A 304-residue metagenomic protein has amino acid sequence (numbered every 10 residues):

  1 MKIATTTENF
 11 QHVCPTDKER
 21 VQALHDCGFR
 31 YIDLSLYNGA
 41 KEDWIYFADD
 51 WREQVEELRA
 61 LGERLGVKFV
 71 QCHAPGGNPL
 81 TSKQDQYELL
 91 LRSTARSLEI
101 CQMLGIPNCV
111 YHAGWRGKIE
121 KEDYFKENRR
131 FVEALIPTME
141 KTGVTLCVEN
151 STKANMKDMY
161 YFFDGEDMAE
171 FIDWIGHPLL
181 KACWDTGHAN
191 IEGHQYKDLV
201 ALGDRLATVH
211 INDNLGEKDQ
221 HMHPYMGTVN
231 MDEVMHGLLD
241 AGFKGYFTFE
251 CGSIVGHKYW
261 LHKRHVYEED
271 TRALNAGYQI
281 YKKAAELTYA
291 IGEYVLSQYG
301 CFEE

Functional and structural regions predicted by a protein language model:
M1-T7, C14-G28, E63, G105 (+1 more regions): Histidine-acidic metal/acid-base catalytic patches
M1-T7, F69-T81: N-terminal small/glycine-rich loop or linker at the start of catalytic domains across soluble metabolic enzymes
N9-Q11, L36-N38, P75-N78, A113-G117 (+4 more regions): Active-site-proximal loop/turn and secondary-structure-junction residues that shape catalytic pockets, frequently
E19, E56, E63-R64, P79-W184 (+5 more regions): Active-site acidic/histidine proton-transfer and metal-coordination neighborhood in alpha/beta enzyme cores
R30-Y31, K68, P107, T145-C147 (+1 more regions): Residue-level detector of anion-binding/catalytic polar loops
D33, Q71, V110, C147 (+3 more regions): Conserved beta-strand positions in the central sheet of alpha/beta enzyme cores
D33-R59, I119, M156: Glycine-rich, proline-tolerant flexible connector loops at the mouths of alpha/beta enzymes
A40-I45, N78-K83, G117-K121, A154-D158 (+2 more regions): A short acidic, helix-capping loop that chelates divalent metal ions and anchors anionic groups
